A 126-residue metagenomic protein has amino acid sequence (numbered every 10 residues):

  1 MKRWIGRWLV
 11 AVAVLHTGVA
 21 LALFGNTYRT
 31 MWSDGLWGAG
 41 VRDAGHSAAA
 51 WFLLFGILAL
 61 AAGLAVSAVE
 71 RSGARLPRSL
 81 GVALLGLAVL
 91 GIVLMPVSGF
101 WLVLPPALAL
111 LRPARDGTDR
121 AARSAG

Functional and structural regions predicted by a protein language model:
M1, R115-G126: Short, charged juxtamembrane terminal tails flanking transmembrane helices
M1-V14, L80: Interfacial segments of alpha-helical transmembrane regions
M1-W4, G40-S47, S72, L76 (+1 more regions): Membrane-interfacial loop-to-transmembrane-helix junctions in polytopic alpha-helical membrane proteins
A11, F55-A61, V103-A107: Hydrophobic cores of alpha-helical transmembrane segments in multi-pass inner/ER membrane proteins, independent
V14-W51: Hydrophobic transmembrane helix segments
T17-T27, G63, S67-E70, I92-M95 (+2 more regions): Transmembrane helix-loop junctions and nearby membrane-interface residues
A49-L90: Mid-chain, well-packed structural core segment of small domains
V82-R112: Hydrophobic alpha-helical transmembrane segments of integral membrane proteins
